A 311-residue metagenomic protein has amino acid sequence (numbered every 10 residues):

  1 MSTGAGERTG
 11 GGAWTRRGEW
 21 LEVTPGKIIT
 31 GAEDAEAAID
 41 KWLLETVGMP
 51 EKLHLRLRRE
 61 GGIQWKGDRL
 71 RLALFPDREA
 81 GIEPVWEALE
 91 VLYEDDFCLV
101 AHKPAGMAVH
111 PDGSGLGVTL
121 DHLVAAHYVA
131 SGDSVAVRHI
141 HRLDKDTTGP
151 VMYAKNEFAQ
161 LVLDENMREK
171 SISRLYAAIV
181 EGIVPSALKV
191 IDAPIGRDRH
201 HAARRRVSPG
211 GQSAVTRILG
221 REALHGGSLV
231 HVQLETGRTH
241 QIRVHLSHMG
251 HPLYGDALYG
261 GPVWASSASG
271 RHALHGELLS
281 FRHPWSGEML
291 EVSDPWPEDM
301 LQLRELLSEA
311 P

Functional and structural regions predicted by a protein language model:
M1-V190, P194-R199, L301-L306: RNA pseudouridine synthases
E87-A88, A202-V207, A265-A268: Short, P/G- and charge-enriched loop/turn segments at secondary-structure junctions
V91, V180, R217-G220, L253: Conserved hydrophobic positions within beta-strands
A108-L116, S266, E291, P295: Short alpha-helix boundary/capping segments
D133, H139-L163, A193-M249, L274-P311: The conserved catalytic core of RNA pseudouridine synthases
E169-R174, H248-G250, Y254: A common structural junction motif
G255-A268: Short, surface-exposed loop/helix-turn segments at secondary-structure junctions that function as lids/hinges flanking
